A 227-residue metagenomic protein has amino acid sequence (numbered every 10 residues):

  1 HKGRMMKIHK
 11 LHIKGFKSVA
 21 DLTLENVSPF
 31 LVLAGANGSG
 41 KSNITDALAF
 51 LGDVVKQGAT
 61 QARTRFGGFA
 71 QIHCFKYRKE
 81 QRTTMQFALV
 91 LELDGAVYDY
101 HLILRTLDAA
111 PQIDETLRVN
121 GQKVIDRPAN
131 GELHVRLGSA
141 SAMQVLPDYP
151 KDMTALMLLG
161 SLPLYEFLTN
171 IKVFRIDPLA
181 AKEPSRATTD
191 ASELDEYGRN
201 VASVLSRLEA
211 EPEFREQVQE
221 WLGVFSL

Functional and structural regions predicted by a protein language model:
R4-T84: Pre-Walker A-like glycine/lysine-rich segment at the N-terminus of P-loop NTPase domains
E25, N43, E92, I103-R105: Well-ordered beta-strand positions
Q57, V224-L227: Short, well-ordered coil loops that connect the C-terminus of an alpha-helix to the N-terminus of a beta-strand
F75-Q86, E196-V204: Short, charged low-complexity intrinsically disordered segments located at boundaries of structured domains
Q86-L93: Short beta-strand segments that buttress and anchor functional surface loops
G95-F225: Electropositive, glycine-dotted interaction segments that contact anionic polymers or phosphate-rich ligands
